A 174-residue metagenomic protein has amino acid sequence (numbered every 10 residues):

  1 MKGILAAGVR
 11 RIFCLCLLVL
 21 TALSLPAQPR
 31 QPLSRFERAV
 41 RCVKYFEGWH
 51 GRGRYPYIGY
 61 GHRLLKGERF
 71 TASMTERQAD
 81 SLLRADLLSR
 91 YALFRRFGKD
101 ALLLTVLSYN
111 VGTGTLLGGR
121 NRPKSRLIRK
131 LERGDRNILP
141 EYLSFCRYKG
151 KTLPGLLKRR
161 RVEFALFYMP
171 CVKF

Functional and structural regions predicted by a protein language model:
K2-G3, R10-R11: Positively charged n-region of N-terminal signal peptides that target proteins for export
L5-A6, C16, L25-H50, H62 (+3 more regions): Long, amphipathic alpha-helical surface segments
V9-R10, A101: Residue-level micro-sites within transmembrane alpha helices that shape and flank functional polar/acidic positions
R11-A22: Bacterial N-terminal signal peptides
G51-Y55, L93-L103, E141: Surface-exposed patches in mature extracellular/periplasmic domains of secreted proteins
Y55-I58, H62: Early exported N-terminus immediately downstream of N-terminal targeting peptides
A101-T115: Short N-proximal segments of mature Sec-exported proteins
